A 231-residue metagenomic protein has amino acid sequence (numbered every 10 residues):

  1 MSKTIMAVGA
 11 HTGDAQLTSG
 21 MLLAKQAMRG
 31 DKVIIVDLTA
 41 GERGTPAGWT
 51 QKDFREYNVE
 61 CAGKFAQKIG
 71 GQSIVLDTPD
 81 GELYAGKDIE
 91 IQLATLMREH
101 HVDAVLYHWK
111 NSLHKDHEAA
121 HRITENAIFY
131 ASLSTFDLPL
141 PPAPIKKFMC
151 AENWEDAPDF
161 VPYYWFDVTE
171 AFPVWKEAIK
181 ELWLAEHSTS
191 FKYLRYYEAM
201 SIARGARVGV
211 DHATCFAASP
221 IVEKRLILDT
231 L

Functional and structural regions predicted by a protein language model:
M1-H100, D229: Active-site rim/loop-helix segments in enzyme catalytic domains that contact anionic ligands
S2-I5, K25, Y84-L231: Metal-dependent de-N-acetylase/amidase catalytic core
